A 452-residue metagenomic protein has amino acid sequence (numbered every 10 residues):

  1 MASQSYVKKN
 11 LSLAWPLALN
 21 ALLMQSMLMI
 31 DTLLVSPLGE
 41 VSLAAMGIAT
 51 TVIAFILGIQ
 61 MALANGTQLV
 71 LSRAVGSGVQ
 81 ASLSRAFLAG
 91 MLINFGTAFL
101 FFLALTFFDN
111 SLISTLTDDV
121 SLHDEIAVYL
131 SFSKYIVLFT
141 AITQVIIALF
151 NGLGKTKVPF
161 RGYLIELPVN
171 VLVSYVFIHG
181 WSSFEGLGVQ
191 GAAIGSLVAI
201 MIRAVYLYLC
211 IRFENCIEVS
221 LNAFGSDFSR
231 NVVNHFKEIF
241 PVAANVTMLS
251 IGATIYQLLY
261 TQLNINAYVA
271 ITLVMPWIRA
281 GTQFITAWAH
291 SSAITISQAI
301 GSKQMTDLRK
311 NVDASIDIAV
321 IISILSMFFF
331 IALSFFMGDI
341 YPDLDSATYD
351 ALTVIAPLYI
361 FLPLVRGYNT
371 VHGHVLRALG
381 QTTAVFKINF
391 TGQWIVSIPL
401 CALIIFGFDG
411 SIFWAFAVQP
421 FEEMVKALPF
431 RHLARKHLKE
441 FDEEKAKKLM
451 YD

Functional and structural regions predicted by a protein language model:
M1-L17, L71-L138, F184-F240, I296-L362 (+1 more regions): Short alpha-helical transmembrane segments in multi-pass integral membrane proteins
S5-L33, P37-L38, A54-G66, F95-F102 (+5 more regions): N-terminal transmembrane alpha-helices
S12-D31, F132, T143, E166 (+5 more regions): Transmembrane helical elements of multi-pass membrane transporters/channels
L22, S26-A44, I113-V120, V176-L187 (+4 more regions): Helix-terminus/linker motif at the lipid-water interface of multi-pass membrane proteins
L43-L103, T140-G154, V158-P159, Q257 (+3 more regions): Small-residue-rich hydrophobic transmembrane alpha-helices
A64, S133-G152, P159-L167, A192-L207 (+5 more regions): Short runs within selected transmembrane alpha-helices of multi-pass transporters and secretion channels
L105, A148, S174, I178 (+9 more regions): Structural signal for membrane-spanning alpha-helices in multi-pass inner-membrane proteins, emphasizing helix cores
